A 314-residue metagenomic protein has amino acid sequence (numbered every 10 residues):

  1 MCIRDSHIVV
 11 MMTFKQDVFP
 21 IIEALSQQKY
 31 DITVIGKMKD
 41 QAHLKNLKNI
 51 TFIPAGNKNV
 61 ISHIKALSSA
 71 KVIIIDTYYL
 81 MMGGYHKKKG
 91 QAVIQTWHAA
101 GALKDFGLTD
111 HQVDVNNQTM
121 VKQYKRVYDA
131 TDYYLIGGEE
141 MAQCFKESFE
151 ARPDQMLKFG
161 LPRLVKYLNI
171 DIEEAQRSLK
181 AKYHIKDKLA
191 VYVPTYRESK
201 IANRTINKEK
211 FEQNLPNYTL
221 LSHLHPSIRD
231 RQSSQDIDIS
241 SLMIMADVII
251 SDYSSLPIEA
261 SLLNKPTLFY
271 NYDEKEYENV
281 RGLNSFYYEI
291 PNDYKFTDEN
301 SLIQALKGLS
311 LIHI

Functional and structural regions predicted by a protein language model:
M1-D5, I312-I314: Conserved small/polar residues in nucleotide/adenosyl-binding loops
S6-I8, Q91, D187-A190: Nucleotide donor/acceptor-binding cores
V9-N169: Active-site and donor-binding regions of nucleotide-sugar-utilizing enzymes
Q16-Q28, E147-S148, M156-Q232, F296: Conserved catalytic-core segment of nucleotide-activated headgroup transferases in glycan assembly
Y30-T33, D129-Y134, T219, M245-V248 (+1 more regions): Short active-site oxyanion
P54-S68, L224-I258, L262-L263, E274: Donor nucleotide-activated moiety binding/catalytic core segment of transferases that use nucleotide-activated donors
M81-G83, S199, P257-I258: Short glycine-rich, flexible loops that bind phosphorylated cofactors or substrates
S255-S310: Catalytic binding pocket for nucleotide-activated donors in carbohydrate/polymer assembly enzymes
